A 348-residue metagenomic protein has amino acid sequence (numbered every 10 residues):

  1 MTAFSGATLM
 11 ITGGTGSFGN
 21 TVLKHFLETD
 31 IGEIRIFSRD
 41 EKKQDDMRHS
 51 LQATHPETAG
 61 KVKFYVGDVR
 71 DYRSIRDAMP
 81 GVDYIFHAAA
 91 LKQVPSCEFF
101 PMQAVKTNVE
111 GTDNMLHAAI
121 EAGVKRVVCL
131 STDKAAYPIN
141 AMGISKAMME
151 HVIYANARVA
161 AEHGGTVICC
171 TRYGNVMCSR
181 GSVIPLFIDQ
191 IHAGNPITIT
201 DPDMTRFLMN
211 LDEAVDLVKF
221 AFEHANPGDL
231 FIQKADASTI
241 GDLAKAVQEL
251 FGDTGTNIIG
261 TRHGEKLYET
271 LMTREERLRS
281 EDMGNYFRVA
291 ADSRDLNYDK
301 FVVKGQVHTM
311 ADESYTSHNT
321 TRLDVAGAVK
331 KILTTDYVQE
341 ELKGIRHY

Functional and structural regions predicted by a protein language model:
A7-T29: N-terminal Rossmann NAD(P)H-binding glycine-rich loop of SDR-like oxidoreductase domains
T12, M79-A88, C129: Rossmann-fold scaffold of SDR-type NAD(P)-dependent oxidoreductases
D30-D46: Conserved glycine-rich Rossmann-like NAD(P)H-binding loop of the short-chain dehydrogenase/reductase
S38, Y65-V66, K106, D201 (+1 more regions): Conserved residues in the N-terminal Rossmann fold of short-chain dehydrogenase/reductase
K63-Y84: Conserved Rossmann-fold cofactor-binding substructure of NAD(P)-dependent oxidoreductases
F64, A104, I168-T171: Hydrophobic/aromatic anchor residues within beta-strands of the central parallel beta-sheet of Rossmann-like
H87, L91-A147, A155: Conserved Rossmann-fold NAD(P)-dependent oxidoreductase catalytic core, especially the SDR/UDP-sugar
E121, A155-Y348: Strand-loop microenvironment adjacent to phosphate/nucleotide-handling motifs in alpha/beta enzyme folds
